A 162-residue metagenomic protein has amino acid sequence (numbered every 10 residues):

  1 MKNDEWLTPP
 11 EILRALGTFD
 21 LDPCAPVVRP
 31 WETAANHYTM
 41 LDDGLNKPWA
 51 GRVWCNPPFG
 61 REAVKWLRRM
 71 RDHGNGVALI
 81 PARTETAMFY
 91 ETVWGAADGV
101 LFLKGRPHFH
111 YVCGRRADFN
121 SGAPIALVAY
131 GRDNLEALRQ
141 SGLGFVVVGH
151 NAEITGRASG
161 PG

Functional and structural regions predicted by a protein language model:
M1-G162: Class I S-adenosyl-L-methionine-dependent methyltransferase catalytic core
